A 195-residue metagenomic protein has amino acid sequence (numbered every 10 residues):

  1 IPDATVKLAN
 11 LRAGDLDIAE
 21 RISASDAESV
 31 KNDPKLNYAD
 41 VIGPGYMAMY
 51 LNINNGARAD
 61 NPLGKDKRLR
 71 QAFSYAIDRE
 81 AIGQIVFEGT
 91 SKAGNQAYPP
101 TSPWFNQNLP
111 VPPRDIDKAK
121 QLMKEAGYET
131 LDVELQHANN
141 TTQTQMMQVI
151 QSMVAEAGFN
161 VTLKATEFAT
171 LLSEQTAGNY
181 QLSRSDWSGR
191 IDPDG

Functional and structural regions predicted by a protein language model:
I1-V86, S102-G195: Extracytoplasmic/periplasmic ligand-capture domains
E88-T90: Catalytic glycan-binding domains that act on GlcNAc-containing polysaccharides
K92-G94: C-terminal, low-ordered peptide segments at domain boundaries
Q96-Y98: Flexible hinge/switch segments at interdomain interfaces of large molecular machines
